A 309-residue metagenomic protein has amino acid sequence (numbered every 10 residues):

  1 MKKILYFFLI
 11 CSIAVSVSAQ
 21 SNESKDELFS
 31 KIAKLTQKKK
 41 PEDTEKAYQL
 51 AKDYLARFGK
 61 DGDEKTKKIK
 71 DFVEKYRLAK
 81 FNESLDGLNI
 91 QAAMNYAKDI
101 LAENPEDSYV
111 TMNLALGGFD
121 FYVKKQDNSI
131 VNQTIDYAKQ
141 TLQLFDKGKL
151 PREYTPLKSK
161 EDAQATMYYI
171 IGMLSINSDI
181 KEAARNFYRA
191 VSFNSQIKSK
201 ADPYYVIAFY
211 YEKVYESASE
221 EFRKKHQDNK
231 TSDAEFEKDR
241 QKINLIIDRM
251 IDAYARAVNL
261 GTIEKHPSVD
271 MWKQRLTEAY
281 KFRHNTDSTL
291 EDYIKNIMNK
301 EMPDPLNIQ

Functional and structural regions predicted by a protein language model:
M1-K25: Bacterial Sec-dependent N-terminal signal peptides
S21-K39, K46-D53, K60-S84, E103-K125 (+3 more regions): Amphipathic alpha-helical repeat scaffolds of TPR domains
F29, A33, Y48, K52-L55 (+9 more regions): Residue-level detector of alpha-helical secondary structure
Y48-K60, F119, I130-D146, A184-S192 (+2 more regions): TPR/TPR-like (Sel1-like) alpha-helical repeat modules
K80, L88, A97-I100, N113-K125 (+3 more regions): Eukaryote-biased, non-catalytic alpha-solenoid scaffold regions
L88-N95, S129-Q133, S178-N186: Structural signature of tandem alpha-helical TPR/SEL1-like repeats, specifically the intra-repeat loop/turn
K147-S159: Acidic, Ser/Thr- and Gly/Pro-rich intrinsically disordered linkers and low-complexity segments that flank or connect
D228, E237, Q241, R256-Q309: Terminal, low-structured helical/coil segments at or just beyond the last alpha-helical repeat
